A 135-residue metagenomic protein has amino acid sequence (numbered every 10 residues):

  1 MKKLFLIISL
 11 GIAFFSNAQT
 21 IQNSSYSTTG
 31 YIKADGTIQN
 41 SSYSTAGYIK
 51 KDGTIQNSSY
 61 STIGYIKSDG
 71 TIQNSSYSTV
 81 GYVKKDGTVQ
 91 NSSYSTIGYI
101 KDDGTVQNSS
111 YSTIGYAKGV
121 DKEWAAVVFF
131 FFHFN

Functional and structural regions predicted by a protein language model:
K2-L6, F15-G36, S42-T45, K51-D52 (+3 more regions): Long terminal segments
G11-I12: Repetitive helical segments and hydrophobic/amphipathic motifs
